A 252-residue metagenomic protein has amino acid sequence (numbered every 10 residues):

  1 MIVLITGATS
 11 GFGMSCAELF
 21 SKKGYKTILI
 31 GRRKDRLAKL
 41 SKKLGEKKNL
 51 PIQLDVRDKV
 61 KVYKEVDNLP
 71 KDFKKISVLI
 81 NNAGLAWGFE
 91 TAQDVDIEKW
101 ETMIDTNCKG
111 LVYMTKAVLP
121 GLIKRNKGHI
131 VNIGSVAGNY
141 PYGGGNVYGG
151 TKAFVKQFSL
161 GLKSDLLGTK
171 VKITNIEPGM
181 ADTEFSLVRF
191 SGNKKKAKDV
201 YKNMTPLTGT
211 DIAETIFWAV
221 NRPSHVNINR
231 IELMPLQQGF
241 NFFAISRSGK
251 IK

Functional and structural regions predicted by a protein language model:
T9-S10: Conserved glycine-rich cofactor-binding loop
Y25-L40: Conserved glycine-rich Rossmann-like NAD(P)H-binding loop of the short-chain dehydrogenase/reductase
L54-K64, I97: The beta1-alpha1 cofactor-binding region of Rossmann-like NAD(H)/NADP(H)-dependent oxidoreductases
E90-A92, K99-E101: Substrate-binding pocket helix/loop in short-chain dehydrogenase/reductase
T115, T151: Active-site helix of classical SDR
S135: Residue(s) in the substrate-gating loop at a strand-loop-helix junction that position the organic substrate next
N175-G179, K194-F242: C-terminal helical subdomain
